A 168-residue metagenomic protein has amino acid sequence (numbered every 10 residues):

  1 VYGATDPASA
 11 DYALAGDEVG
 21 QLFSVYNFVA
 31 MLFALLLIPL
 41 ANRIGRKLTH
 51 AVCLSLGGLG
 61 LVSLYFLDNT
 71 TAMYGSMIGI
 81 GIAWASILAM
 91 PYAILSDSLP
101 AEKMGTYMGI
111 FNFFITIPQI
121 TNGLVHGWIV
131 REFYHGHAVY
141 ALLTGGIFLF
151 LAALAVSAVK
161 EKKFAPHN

Functional and structural regions predicted by a protein language model:
Y2-F28, Y140: Loop-to-transmembrane helix entry
G16, L99-F111: Loop-to-transmembrane helix entry/capping segments in MFS-fold secondary transporters and related SLC/MFSD carriers
F33-R46, V130: Helix-to-loop junctions at the C-terminal end of transmembrane segments in multipass secondary transporters
S55-D68: C-terminal ends and interior cores of transmembrane alpha-helices in multi-pass membrane transporters/permeases
A72-S86: Hydrophobic core of transmembrane alpha-helices in multi-pass small-molecule transporters, especially MFS/SLC-type
S86-P100: Intracellular juxtamembrane helix-capping segments at the cytosolic ends of symmetry-related transmembrane helices
T121, L143-N168: Multi-pass alpha-helical transporter architecture, strongest for 12-TM Major Facilitator/SLC carriers used
W128-F150: A membrane-interface helix-boundary motif in multi-pass transporters
